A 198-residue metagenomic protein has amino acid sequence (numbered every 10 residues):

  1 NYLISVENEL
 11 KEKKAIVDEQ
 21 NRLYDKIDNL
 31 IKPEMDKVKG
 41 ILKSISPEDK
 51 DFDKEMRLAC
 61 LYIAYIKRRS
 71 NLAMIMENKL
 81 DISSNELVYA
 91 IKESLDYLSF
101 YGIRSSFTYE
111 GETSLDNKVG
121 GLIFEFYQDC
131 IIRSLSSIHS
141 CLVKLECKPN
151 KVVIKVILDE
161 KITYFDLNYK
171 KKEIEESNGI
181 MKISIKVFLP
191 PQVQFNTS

Functional and structural regions predicted by a protein language model:
N1, E146-C147, S198: Alpha-helical/coil-rich non-catalytic "connector" segments in signaling and regulatory proteins
N1-Y97: Signal-transmission coiled-coils
I4-N8, E12-K13, V17, K50 (+2 more regions): Flexible, glycine-/charge-rich segments associated with ATP-binding catalytic modules
I41, I45, D116-C147: Conserved ATP-binding N-box helix of the HATPase_c
N85-V119: Helix-loop-beta hinge of the Bergerat
F126-I132, Y164-E175: Short, non-transmembrane amphipathic alpha-helical segments
L142-L158: Short beta-strand/loop element within the Bergerat-fold HATPase_c
V156-Y164, F188-P190: Glycine-rich acidic phosphate-binding loop
